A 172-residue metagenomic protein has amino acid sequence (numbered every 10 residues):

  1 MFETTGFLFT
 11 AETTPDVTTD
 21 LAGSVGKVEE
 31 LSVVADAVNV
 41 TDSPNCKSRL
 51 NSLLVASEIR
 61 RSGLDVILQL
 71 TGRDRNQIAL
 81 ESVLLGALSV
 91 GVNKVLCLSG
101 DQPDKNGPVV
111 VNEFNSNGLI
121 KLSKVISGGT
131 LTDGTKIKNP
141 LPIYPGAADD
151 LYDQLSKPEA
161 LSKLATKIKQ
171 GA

Functional and structural regions predicted by a protein language model:
M1-A172: Domain-level signal for soluble alpha/beta catalytic cores
